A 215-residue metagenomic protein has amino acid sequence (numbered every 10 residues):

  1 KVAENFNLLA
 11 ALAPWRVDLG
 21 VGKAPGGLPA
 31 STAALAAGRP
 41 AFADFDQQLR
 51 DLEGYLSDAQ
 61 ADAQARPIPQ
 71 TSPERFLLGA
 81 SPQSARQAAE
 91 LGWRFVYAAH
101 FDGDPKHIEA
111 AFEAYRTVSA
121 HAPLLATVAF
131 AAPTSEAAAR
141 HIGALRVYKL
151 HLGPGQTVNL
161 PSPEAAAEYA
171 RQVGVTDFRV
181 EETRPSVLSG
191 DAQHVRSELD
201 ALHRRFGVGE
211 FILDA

Functional and structural regions predicted by a protein language model:
V2-A59, F101-G103: Flexible, glycine-rich active-site loops centered on histidine and acidic residues that chelate a metal or position
F6-V17, Q87-E90, F112-A120, D200-G207: Acidic (Asp/Glu)-rich catalytic clusters
V17-V21, E74-L78, W93-A98, H121-V128 (+1 more regions): Hydrophobic faces of well-ordered beta-strands that scaffold small-molecule active sites in alpha/beta enzyme cores
K23-G26, G79-P82, H100-P105, T127-T134: Glycine-rich beta-alpha junction loops
A30-A34, A89, E136: Short aromatic-enriched loop/helix-cap "lid" or pocket-rim segments at secondary-structure transitions that line
R39-A65, K106-F206: An alpha-helical appendage that flanks or caps ligand/catalytic pockets
I68-E74: A local structural motif
Q83-F101: A conserved active-site cap/scaffold subdomain adjacent to cofactor or substrate pockets
